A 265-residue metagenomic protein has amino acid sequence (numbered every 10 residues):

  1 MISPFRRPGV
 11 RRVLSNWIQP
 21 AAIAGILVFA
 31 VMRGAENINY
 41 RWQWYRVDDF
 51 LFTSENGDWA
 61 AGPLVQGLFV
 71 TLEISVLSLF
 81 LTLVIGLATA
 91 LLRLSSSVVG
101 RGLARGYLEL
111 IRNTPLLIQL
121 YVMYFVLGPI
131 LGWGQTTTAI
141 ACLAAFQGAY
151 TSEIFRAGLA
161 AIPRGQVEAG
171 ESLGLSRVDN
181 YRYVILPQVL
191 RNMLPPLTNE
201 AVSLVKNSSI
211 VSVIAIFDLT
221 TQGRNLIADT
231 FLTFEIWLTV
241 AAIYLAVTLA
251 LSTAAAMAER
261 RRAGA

Functional and structural regions predicted by a protein language model:
M1-A265: Transmembrane alpha-helices and adjacent helix-loop boundaries
